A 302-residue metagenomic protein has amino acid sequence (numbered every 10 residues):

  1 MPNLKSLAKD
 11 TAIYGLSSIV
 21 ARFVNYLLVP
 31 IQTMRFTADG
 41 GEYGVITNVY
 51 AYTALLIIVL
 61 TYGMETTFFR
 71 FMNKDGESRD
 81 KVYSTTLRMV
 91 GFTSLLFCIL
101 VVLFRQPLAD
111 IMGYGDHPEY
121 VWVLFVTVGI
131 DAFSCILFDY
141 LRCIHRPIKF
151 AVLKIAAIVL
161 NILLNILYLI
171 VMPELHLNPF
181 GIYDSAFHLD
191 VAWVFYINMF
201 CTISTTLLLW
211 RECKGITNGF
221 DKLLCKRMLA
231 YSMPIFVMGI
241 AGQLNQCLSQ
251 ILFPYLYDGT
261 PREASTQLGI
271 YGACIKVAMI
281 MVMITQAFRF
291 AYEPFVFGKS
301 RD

Functional and structural regions predicted by a protein language model:
M1-L7, L175-W193, T206-Q246, A291 (+1 more regions): Interhelical loop/hinge segments that connect adjacent transmembrane helices in multipass membrane
N3-E65, T93-V102, T127, I162 (+1 more regions): Signature of the first transmembrane helix
A8, A12, T47, S78-F92 (+3 more regions): Interfacial transmembrane-helix starts/ends
L55, G91, L95, I99 (+2 more regions): Alpha-helical transmembrane segments of multi-pass membrane proteins
L60-G76, C274, A278-D302: Helix-loop junctions and terminal segments of transmembrane helices in multi-pass membrane transport/translocation
F71, I130-L153: Membrane-interface junctions at transmembrane-helix termini in multi-pass inner-membrane proteins
L96-Y114, V171-I182: Short membrane-interface helical motifs at transmembrane helix boundaries in multi-pass membrane transporters
W122, A151-C213, I275: Hydrophobic alpha-helical transmembrane segments
